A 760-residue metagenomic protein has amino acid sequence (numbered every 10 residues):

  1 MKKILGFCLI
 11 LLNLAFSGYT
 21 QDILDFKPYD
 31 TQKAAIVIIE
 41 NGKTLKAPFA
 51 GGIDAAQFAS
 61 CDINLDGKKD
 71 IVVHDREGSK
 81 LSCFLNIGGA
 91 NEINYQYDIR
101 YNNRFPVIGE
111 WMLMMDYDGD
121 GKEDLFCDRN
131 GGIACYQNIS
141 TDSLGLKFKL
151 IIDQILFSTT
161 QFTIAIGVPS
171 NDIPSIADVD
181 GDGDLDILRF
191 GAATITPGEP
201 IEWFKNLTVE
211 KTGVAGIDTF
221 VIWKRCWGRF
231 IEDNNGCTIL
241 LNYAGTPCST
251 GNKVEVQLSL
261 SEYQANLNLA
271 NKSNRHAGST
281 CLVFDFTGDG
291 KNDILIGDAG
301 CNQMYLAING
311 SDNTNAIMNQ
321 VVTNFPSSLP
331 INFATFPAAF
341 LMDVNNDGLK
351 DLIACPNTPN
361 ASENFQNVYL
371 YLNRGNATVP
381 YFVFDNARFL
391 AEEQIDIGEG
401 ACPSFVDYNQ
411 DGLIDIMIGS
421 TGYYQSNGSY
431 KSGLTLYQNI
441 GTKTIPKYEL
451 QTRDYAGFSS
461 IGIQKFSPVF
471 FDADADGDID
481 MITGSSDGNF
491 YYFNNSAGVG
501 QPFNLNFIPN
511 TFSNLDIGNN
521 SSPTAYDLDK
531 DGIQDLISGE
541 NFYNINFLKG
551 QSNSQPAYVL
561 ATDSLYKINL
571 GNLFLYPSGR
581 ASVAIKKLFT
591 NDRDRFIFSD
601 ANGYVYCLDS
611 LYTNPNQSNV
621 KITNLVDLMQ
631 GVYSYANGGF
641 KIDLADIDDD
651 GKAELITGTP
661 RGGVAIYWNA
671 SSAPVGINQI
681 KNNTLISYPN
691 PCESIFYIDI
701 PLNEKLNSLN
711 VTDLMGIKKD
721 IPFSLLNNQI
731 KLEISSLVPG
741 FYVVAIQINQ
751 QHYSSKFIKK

Functional and structural regions predicted by a protein language model:
M1, F7, Q394, N514 (+5 more regions): Low-complexity, intrinsically disordered short peptide segments enriched in small/polar/basic residues
M1-F26, V675-I677, N690, F741 (+2 more regions): Bacterial Sec-dependent N-terminal signal peptides
G6-F7, T442, G658, K760: Short amphipathic alpha-helical "recognition" segments used for binding
L12, F16, D142, L258 (+8 more regions): Intrinsically disordered, low-complexity segments enriched in Ser/Pro/Gly/Ala and basic residues
Q21-I677: Beta-propeller-forming repeat regions
N678-K760: C-terminal outer-membrane/trafficking sorting elements
